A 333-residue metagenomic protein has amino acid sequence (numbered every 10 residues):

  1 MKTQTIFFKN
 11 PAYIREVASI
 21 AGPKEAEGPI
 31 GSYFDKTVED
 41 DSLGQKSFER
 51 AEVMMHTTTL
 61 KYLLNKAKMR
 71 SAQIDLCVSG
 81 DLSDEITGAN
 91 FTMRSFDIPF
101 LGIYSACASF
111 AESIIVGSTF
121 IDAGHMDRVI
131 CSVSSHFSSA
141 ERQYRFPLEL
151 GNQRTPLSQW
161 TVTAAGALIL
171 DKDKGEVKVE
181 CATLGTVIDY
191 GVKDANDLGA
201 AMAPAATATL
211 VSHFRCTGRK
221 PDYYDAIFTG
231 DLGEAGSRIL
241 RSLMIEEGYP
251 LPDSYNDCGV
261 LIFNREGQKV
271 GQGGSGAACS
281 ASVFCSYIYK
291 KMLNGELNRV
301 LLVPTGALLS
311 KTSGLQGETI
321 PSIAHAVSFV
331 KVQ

Functional and structural regions predicted by a protein language model:
M1-E49, P147-V211, C216-R219, P252-K269 (+2 more regions): Condensing-enzyme catalytic core mediating Claisen C-C bond formation in acyl metabolism
I14, E49-S105, Y223-R238: Conserved beta-ketoacyl condensing-enzyme motif
E52-K68, V116, A201-C216, V283-I288: Short, well-ordered amphipathic alpha-helical segments that serve as non-catalytic structural scaffolds within diverse
S79-G80, V129-S135, V300-T305: Short beta-strand segments
D81-D97, F137-L150, G236-S237, V283 (+1 more regions): Active-site-adjacent elements of ketosynthase-type condensing enzymes
N90-M93, L232-E247, T312-T319: Short glycine/threonine-rich loop-to-helix capping motif typified by GTGT followed within a few residues by an Asp-Pro
L101-A108, N256-G259: A short, structured active-site edge motif that brings together acidic residues
Y104-C131, L170, S275-E296: Active-site-proximal alpha-helical scaffold in enzymes
